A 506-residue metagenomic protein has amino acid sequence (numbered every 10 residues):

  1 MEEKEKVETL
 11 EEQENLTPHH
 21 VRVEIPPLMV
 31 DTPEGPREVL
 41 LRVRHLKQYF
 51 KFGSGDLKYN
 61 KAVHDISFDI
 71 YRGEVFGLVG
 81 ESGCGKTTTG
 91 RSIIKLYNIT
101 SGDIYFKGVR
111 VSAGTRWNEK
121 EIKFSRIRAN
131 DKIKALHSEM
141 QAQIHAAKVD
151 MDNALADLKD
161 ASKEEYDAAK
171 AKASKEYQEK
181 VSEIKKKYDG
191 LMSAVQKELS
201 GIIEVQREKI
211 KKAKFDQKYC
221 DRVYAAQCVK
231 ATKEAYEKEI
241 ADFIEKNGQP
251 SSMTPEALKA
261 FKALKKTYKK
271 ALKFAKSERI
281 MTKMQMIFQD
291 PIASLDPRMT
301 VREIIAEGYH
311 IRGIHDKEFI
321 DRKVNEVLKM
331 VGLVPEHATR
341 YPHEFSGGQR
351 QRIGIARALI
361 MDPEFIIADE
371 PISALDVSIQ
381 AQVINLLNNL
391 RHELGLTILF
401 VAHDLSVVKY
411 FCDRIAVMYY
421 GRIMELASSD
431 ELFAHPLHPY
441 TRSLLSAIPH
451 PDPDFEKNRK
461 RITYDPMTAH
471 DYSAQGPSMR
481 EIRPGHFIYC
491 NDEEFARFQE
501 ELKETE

Functional and structural regions predicted by a protein language model:
E3, V7-L41, G53-S54, S112-T115 (+2 more regions): Charged, flexible cofactor/metal-binding loops and thiol motifs
V79-G80: The feature captures the beta-strand-to-loop junction immediately N-terminal to the Walker
F319-E336: Conserved ABC ATPase "signature" region
I355, V383: Hydrophobic anchor residue at the start of the ABC signature
D362: Conserved catalytic motifs of ABC-family nucleotide-binding domains
V408-Y410: A short, surface-exposed alpha-helical micro-motif characterized by mixed small hydrophobic and charged/polar residues
